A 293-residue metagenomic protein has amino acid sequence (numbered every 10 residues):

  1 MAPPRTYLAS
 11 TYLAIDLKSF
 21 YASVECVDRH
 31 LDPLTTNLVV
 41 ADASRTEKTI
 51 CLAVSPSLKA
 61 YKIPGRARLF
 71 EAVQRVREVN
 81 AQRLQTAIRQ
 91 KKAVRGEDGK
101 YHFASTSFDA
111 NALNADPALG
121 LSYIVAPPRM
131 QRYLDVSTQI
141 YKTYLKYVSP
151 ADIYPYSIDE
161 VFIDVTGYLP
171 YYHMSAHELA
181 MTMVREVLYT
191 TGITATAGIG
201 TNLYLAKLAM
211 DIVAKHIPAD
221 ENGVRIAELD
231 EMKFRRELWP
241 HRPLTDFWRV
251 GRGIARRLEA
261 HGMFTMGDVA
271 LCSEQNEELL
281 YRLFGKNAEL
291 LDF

Functional and structural regions predicted by a protein language model:
M1-F293: Gly/Gly-Pro- and Ser/Thr-rich, intrinsically disordered tail segments characteristic of DNA damage-repair and tolerance
